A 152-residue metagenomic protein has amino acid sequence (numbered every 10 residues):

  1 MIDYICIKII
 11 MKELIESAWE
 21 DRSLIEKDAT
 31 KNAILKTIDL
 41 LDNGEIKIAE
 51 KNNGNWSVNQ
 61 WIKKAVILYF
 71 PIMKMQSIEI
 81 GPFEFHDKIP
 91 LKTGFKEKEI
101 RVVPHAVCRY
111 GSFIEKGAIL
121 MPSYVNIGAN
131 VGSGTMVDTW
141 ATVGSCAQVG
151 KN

Functional and structural regions predicted by a protein language model:
I2-I100: Terminal amphipathic alpha-helical/low-complexity segments used for targeting or macromolecular assembly
I100-N152: Structural signal for interior beta-strand "rungs" in well-ordered beta-sheet cores of soluble enzyme domains
